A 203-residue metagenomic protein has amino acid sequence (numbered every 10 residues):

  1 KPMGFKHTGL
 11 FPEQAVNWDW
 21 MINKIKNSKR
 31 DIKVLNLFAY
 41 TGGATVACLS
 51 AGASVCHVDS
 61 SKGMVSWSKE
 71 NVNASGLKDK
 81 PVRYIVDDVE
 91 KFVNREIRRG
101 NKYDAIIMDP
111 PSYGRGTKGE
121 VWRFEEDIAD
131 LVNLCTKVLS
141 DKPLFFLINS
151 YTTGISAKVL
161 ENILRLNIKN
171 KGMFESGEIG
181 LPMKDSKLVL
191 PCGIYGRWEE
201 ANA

Functional and structural regions predicted by a protein language model:
K1-K29: SAM-dependent Rossmann-like transferase core, predominantly class I methyltransferases with a strong bias toward
K29-Y40: Conserved class I S-adenosyl-L-methionine
T41-A53: Conserved SAM-binding loop of SAM-dependent methyltransferases across substrates and taxa, primarily the Class I
S54-D59: Conserved SAM-binding motif I beta-strand of class I
S61-I107: S-adenosyl-L-methionine
K62-M64, V86-E90, D104-L134: Mobile active-site "lid"/loop adjacent to the S-adenosyl-L-methionine
L139-D141: Helix-to-beta-strand junctions that scaffold the AdoMet/dcAdoMet cofactor pocket in Class I SAM-dependent enzymes
P143-A203: C-terminal catalytic and target-recognition region of SAM-dependent MTase-like enzymes, primarily methyltransferases
